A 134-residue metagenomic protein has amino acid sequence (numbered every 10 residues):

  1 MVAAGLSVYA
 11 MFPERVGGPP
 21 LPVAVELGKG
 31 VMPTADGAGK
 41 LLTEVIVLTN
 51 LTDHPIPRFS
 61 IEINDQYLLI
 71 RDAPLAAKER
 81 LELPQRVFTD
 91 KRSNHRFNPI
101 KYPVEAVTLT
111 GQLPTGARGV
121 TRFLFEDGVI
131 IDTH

Functional and structural regions predicted by a protein language model:
M1-Y9: Hydrophobic membrane-insertion alpha-helices, especially the h-region of bacterial N-terminal signal peptides
M11-G18, T89-H134: Terminal connector regions
P20-A38: Short extracytoplasmic/periplasmic juxtamembrane "stem" segments immediately C-terminal to an N-terminal membrane anchor
G39-L41, H54, Q66-L68, Y102: Short, surface-exposed loop/turn motifs at beta-strand boundaries within globular domains
L42-I46: Structural beta-strand segments of beta-rich domains
V47-D53: Asparagine-centered strand-capping/turn motif at beta-strand->loop junctions
H54-E62: Short, hydrophobic/aromatic beta-strand segments
D65-I100: Intrinsically disordered, low-complexity Pro/Gly/Ser/Thr-rich segments with frequent PxxP/GP/PP motifs and embedded
